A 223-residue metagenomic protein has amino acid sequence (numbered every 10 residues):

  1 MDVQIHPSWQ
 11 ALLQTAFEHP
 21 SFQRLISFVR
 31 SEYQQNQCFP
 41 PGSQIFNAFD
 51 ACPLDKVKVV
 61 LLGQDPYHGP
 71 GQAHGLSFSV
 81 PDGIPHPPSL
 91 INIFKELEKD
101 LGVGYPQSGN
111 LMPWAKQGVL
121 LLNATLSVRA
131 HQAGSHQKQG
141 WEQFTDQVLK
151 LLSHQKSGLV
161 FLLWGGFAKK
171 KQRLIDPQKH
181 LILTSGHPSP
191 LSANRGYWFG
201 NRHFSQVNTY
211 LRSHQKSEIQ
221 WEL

Functional and structural regions predicted by a protein language model:
M1-L13: Generic N-terminal amphipathic, Lys/Arg-enriched alpha-helix
T15-L163, F167-K170, I175, L181-T184 (+3 more regions): A polyanion-binding, active-site-adjacent surface
